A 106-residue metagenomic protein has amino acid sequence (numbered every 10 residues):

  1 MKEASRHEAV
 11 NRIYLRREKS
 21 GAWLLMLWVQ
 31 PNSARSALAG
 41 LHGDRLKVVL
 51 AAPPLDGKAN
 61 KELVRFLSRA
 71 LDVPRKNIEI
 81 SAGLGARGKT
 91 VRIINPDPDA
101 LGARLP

Functional and structural regions predicted by a protein language model:
M1-V64, A70-R75, E79-L84, K89-P106: Contiguous, often N-terminal, cationic amphipathic patches that form binding interfaces
